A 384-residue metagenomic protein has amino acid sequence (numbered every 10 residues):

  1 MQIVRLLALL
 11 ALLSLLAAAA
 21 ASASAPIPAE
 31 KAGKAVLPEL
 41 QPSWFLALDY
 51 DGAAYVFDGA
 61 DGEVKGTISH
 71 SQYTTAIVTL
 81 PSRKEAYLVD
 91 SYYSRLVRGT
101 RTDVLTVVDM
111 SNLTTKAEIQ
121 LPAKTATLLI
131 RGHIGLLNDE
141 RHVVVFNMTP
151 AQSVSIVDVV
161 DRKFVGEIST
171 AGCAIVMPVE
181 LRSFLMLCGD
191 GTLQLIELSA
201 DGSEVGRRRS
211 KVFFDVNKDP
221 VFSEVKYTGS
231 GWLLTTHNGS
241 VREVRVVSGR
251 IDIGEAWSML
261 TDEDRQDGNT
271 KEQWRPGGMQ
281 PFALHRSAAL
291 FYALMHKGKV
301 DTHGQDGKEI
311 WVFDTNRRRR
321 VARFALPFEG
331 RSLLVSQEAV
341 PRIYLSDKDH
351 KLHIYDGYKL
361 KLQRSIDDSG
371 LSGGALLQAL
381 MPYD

Functional and structural regions predicted by a protein language model:
A25-P28, E63-S69, T75, T114-T125 (+6 more regions): A short beta-strand motif characteristic of beta-propeller blades
E30-V36, Q72-S82, A126-G135, T170-L181 (+5 more regions): Repeated scaffold domains used in trafficking and secretory/extracellular systems, primarily beta-propellers
A32-S43, L88-T102, A293-G307: Short, conserved, GDST-rich strand-edge loop motifs in beta-rich repeat architectures
Q41-S43, S82-K84, D139-R141, L181-S183 (+3 more regions): Short coil/turn segments that connect the beta-strands within blades of beta-propeller domains
D51, Y92-V97, P150-A151, G191-L193 (+3 more regions): Short glycine/acidic-enriched loop and turn motifs that connect beta-strands
G59-D61, M110-N112, D158-R162, L198-D201 (+3 more regions): Short loop/turn segments that connect beta-strands within beta-propeller blades
L113-S155, V159-M177: Asp-box/WD-like beta-propeller blade repeats and closely related beta-sheet repeat scaffolds
W274-T315, R319, R323-A339: Loop/turn-rich, solvent-exposed surfaces of beta-rich toroidal or solenoidal domains
